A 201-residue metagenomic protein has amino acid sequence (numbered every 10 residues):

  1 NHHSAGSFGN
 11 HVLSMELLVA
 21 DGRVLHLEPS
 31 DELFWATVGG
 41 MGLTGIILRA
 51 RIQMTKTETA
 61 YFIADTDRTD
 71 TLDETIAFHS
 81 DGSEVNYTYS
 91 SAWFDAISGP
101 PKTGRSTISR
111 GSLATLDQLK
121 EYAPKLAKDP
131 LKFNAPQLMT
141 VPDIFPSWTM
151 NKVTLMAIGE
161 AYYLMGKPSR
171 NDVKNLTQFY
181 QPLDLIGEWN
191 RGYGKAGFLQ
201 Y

Functional and structural regions predicted by a protein language model:
N1-Y201: Noncatalytic alpha-helical scaffold of FAD-dependent oxidoreductases
